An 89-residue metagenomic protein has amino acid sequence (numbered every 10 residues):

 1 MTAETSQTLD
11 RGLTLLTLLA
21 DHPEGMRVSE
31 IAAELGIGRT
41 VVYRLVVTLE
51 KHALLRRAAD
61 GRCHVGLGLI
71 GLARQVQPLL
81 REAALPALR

Functional and structural regions predicted by a protein language model:
M1-P78: N-terminal helix-turn-helix
L80-R89: Amphipathic alpha-helical dimerization/coiled-coil segments that flank or bridge DNA-binding/regulatory modules
